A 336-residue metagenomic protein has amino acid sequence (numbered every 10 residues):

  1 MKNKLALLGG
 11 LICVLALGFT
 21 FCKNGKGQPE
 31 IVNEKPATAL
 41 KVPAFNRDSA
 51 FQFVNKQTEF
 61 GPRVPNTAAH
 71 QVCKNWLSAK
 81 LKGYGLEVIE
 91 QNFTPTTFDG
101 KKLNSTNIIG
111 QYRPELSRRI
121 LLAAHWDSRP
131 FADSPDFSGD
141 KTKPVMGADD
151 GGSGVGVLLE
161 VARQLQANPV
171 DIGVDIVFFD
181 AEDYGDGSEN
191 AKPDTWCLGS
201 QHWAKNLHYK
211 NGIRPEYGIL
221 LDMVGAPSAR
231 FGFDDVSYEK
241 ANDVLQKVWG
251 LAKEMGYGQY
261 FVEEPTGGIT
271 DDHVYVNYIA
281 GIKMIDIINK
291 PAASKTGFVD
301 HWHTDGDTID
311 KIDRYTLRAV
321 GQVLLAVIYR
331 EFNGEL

Functional and structural regions predicted by a protein language model:
M1-P36, L40: Bacterial Sec-dependent N-terminal signal peptides
G27-C73, Y84, G297-K311: N-terminal capping segment at the start of a domain
P36-A44, E59-A68, P95-F98, D140-G151 (+5 more regions): Second-shell loop/turn segments in exported
P62-E115: A non-catalytic alpha/beta surface segment that caps or lines the substrate-entry region of metallo-dependent hydrolase
V64-P65, T94-T97, P114-L116, W126-P130 (+5 more regions): Solvent-exposed loop/turn segments at secondary-structure junctions within structured extracellular/periplasmic domains
E90, I109, R119-A123, G147 (+4 more regions): Structural recognition of the beta-strand scaffold that forms the well-ordered cores of secreted hydrolase catalytic
K102, V224-L336: Active-site-adjacent substrate-binding region of metalloamidase/peptidase-like peptide-processing proteins
T142-D243, D272: Acidic/histidine-rich catalytic neighborhood of metal-dependent amide-processing enzymes
